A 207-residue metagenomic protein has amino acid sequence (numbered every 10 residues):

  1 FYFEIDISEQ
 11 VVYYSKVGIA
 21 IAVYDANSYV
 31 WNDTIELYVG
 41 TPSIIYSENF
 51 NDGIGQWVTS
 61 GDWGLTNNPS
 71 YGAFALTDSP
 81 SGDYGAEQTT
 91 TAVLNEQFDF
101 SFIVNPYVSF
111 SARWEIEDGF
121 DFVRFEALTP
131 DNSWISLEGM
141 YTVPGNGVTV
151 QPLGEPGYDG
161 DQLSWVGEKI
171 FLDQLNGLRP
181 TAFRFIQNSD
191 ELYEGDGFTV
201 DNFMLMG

Functional and structural regions predicted by a protein language model:
F1-F3, E96, V166-I170: Short strand-edge motifs at loop-to-beta-strand transitions and within beta-strands of extracellular beta-rich domains
F1-G40: Terminal connector regions
I5-Y13, S101, D173-L175, D190: Short, surface-exposed loop/turn segments at beta-strand-coil junctions that are enriched for proline with nearby
W31, F120-F122, S189-G207: Extracellular carbohydrate recognition
S43-T90, S136-G167: Extracellular glycan-recognition surfaces and repeat-rich motifs
F50, F100-E115, V123, R179-S189: Extracellular beta-strand-rich recognition modules
A92-P106, F171-L175: Extracellular and analogous surface-interaction loops
G154-T181, N188-D190: Short, surface-exposed tryptophan/glycine-enriched loops that mediate extracellular molecular recognition
